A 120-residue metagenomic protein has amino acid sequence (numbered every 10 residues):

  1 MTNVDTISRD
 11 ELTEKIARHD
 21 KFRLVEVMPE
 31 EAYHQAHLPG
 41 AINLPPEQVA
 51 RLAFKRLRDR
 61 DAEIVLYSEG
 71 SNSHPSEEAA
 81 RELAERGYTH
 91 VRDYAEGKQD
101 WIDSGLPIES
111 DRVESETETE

Functional and structural regions predicted by a protein language model:
M1-R23, E30-L66, G70-E120: Rhodanese-like catalytic fold shared by cysteine-dependent sulfurtransferases and DSP/PTP-type phosphatases
